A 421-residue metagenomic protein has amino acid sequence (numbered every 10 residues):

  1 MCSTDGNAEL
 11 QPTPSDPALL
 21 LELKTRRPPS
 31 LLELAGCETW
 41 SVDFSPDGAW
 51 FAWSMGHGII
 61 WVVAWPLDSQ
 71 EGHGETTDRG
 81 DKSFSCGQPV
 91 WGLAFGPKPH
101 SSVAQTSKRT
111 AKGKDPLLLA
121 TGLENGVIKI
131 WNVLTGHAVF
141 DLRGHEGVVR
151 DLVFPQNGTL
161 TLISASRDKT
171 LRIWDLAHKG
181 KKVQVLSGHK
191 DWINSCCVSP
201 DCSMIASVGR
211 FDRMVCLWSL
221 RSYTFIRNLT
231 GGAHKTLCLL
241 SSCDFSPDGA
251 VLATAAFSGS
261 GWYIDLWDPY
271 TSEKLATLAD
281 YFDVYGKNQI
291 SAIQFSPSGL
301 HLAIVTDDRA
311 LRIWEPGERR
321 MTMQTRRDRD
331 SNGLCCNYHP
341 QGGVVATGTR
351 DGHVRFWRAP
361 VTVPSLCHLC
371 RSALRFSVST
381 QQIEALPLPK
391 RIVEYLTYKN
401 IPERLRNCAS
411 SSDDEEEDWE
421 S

Functional and structural regions predicted by a protein language model:
M1-S41, W61, P99-S101, Q382-P387 (+2 more regions): Intrinsically disordered, low-complexity acidic/Ser/Thr/Pro-rich linker and tail segments in large eukaryotic scaffolds
L32-T39, S83-V90, R143-V149, S187-I193 (+3 more regions): WD40/WD-repeat beta-propeller blade N-cap
D43-G48, A94-H100, T106-P116, V153-T159 (+4 more regions): Loop/turn segments within WD40 beta-propeller blades
F51, L119, T161-L162, I205 (+3 more regions): Hydrophobic beta-strand positions that form the internal "hydrophobic ladder" of WD40/Gbeta-like beta-propeller blades
S54-H57, G122-N125, S164-D168, V208-F211 (+3 more regions): Conserved strand-to-loop turn within each blade of WD40 beta-propeller repeats
I60-W65, I128-W131, L152, L171-D175 (+4 more regions): WD40-repeat beta-propellers
Q341-G343, G348-S421: Cullin-RING E3 adaptor/co-adaptor recruitment helices
